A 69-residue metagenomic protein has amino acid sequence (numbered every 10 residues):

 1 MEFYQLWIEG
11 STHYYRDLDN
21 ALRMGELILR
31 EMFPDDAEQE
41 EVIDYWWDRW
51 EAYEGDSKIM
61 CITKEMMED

Functional and structural regions predicted by a protein language model:
M1-T12, M24: Short aromatic-glycine-(Arg/Gly/Cys) micro-motifs in beta-strand/loop hairpins
E2-F3, H13-Y14, D44, A52: Intrinsically disordered, low-complexity N-terminal regions enriched in serine/proline/glycine with scattered basic
L6, A21, D48-E51: Compositionally biased, low-complexity repeat tracts
Y15-D19: Conserved aromatic
N20-L27: Long, highly charged amphipathic alpha-helices
L27-D69: Short, mixed-charge low-complexity intrinsically disordered segments
